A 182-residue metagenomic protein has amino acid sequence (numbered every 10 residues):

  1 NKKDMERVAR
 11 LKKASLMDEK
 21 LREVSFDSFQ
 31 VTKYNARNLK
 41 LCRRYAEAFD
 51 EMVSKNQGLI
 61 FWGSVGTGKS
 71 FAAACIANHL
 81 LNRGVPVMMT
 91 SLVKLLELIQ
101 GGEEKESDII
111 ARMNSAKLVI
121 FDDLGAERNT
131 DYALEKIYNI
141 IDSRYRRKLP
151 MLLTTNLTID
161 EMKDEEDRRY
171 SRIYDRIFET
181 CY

Functional and structural regions predicted by a protein language model:
N1-M17: Interdomain "pre-motor" coupling segment immediately N-terminal to P-loop NTPase/helicase cores
S15-D27: Conserved adenine-nucleotide phosphate-binding loops and their immediately adjacent elements
D27-M52: N-terminal pre-Walker A segment at the start of P-loop NTPase domains
Y34-R43, A77-L118, R128-E135: Short glycine-rich substrate-engagement loop in P-loop NTPases that contacts/grips substrate
E51-A73: Walker A/P-loop nucleotide-binding motif
E51-V53, N82, A111-N114, D142-R147 (+1 more regions): Conserved catalytic network of the ASCE P-loop NTPase/AAA+ motor domain
L95-I99, L124-Y182: Replace "adjacent to P-loop NTPase cores in ATP/GTP-dependent enzymes" with "adjacent to NTP-binding cores
